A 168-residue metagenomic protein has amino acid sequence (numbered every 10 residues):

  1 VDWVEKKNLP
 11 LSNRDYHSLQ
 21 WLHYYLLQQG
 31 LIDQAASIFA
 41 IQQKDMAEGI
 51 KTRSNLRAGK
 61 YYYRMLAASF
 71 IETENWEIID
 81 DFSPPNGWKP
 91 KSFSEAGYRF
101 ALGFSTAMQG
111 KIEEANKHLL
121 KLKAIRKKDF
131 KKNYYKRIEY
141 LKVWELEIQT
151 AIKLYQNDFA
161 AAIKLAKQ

Functional and structural regions predicted by a protein language model:
D2-P10, Q43-N55, F82-F93, K121-I138 (+1 more regions): Solenoid-like repeat scaffolds
L9-S12, Y16, L56, K60 (+3 more regions): Start-of-helix signal in alpha-solenoid helical-repeat scaffolds, especially tetratricopeptide repeats
W144, F159-Q168: Generic long, charged, amphipathic alpha-helical segments
